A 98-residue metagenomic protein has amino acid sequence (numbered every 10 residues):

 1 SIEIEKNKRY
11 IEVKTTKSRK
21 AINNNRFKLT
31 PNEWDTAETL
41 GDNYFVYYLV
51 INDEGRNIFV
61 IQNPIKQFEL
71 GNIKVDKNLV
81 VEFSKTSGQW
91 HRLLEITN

Functional and structural regions predicted by a protein language model:
S1-E5, T30, N98: Proteins with a high burden of low-complexity, intrinsically disordered sequence enriched in S/T/G/P/A and R, requiring
S1-I2, R9-K17: Conserved catalytic cores of phosphodiester-cleaving nucleases, focusing on short active-site segments
I2-E3, D35-L40, V50: A general structural signal for short secondary-structure junctions and capping/turn motifs
E5-N7, N23, L40-N43: A short, structural micro-pattern
V13-P31: Short beta-strand-loop-alpha-helix junction that forms the active-site gateway of nucleic-acid-processing nucleases
K20, E38, G55-N57: Intrinsically disordered, low-complexity acidic/polar segments
K28-L40, F45: Conserved RecA-like P-loop NTPase helicase motor core
F45-N98: Domain-level recognition of nuclease-like catalytic cores that cleave nucleotide substrates
